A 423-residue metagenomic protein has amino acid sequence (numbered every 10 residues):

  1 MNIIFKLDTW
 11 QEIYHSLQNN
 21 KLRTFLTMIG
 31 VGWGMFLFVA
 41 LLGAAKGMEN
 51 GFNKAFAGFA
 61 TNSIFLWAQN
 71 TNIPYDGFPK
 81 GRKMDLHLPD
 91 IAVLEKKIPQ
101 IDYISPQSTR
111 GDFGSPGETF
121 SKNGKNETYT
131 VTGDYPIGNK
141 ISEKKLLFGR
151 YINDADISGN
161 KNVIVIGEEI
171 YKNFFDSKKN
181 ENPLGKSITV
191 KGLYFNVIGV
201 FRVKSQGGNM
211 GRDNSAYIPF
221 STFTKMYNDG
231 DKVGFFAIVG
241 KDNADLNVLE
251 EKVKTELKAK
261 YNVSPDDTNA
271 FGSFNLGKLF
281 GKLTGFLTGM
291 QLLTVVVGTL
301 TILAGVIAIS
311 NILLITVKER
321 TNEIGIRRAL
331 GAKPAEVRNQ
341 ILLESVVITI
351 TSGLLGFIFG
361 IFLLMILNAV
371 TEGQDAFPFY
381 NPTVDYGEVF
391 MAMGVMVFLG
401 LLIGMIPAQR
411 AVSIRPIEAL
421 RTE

Functional and structural regions predicted by a protein language model:
I3, I73-K80, F113-K122, D176-N180 (+3 more regions): Short helix-coil transition/hinge motifs at the ends and kinks of transmembrane helices, capturing the brief
L7, A408-E423: Short cytosolic juxtamembrane segments of multi-pass membrane proteins
L7-T9, Y14, Q18, L22-G30 (+5 more regions): Transmembrane alpha-helical interface segments in multi-pass membrane proteins
F36-N72: Alpha-helical transmembrane segments
Q69-M84, A92, S105-I137, R150-I164 (+3 more regions): Short acidic/polar micro-motifs at solvent-exposed secondary-structure junctions
T132, I137-I152, D156, N160-S264: Mid-to-C-terminal secondary-structure elements that act as membrane-proximal/extracytoplasmic interface segments
N247, K252-V253, S264-G298: Peri-transmembrane interface segments
